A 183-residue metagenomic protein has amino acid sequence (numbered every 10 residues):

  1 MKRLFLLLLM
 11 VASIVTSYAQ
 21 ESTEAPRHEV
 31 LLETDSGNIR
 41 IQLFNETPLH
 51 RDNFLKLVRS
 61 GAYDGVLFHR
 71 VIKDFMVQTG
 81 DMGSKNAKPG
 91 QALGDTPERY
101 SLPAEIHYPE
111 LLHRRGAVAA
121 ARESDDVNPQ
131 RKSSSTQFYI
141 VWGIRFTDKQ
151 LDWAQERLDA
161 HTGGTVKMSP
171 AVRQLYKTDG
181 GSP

Functional and structural regions predicted by a protein language model:
L4-S13: Sec-dependent N-terminal signal peptides
S17-P183: Cyclophilin-like peptidyl-prolyl cis-trans isomerases
